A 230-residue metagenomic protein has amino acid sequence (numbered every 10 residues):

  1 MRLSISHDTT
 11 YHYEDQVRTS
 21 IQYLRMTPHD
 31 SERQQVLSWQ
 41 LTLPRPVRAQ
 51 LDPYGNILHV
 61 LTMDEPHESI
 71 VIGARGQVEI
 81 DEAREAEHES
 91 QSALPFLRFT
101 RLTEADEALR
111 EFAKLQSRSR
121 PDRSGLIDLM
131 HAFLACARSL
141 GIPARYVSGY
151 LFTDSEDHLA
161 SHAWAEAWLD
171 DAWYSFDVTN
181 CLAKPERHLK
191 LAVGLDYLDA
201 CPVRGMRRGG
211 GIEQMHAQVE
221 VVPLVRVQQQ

Functional and structural regions predicted by a protein language model:
M1, H7, Q22, I70 (+4 more regions): Structural beta-strand/beta-sheet cores of well-ordered domains, especially the beta-sheet scaffolds that support
M1-R84: Intrinsically disordered, low-complexity N-terminal segments that are enriched in acidic
L24-M26, W39-L41, E87-F96, T179-A183 (+1 more regions): Short intrinsically disordered coil segments
V47-Q50, L97-F99, A183-K190: Short, surface-exposed linear segments at secondary-structure transitions and domain or protein termini
D64, V71-G125: Acidic low-complexity segments
D128-G211: Hydrophobic/aromatic-rich core segments of domains that either
D199-Q230: TerminUS-proximal long segments
